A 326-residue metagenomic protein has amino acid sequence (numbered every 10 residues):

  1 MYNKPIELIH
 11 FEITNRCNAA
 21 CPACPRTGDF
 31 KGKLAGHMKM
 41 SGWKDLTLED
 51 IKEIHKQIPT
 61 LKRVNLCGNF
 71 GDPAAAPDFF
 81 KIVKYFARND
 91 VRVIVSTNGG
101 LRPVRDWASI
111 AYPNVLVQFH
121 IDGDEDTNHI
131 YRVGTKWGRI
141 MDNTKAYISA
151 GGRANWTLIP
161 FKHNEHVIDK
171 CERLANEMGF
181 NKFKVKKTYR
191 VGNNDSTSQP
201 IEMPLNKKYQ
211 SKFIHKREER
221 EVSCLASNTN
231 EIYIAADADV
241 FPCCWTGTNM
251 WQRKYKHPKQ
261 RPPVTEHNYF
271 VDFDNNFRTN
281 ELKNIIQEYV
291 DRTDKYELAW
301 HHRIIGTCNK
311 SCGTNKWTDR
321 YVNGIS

Functional and structural regions predicted by a protein language model:
M1-E7, T27, D239-V240, C244-S326: Flexible mid-to-C-terminal extensions adjoining Fe-S/redox cofactors in radical SAM and related proteins
M1-L116, I130-G138, D142, K187 (+1 more regions): Conserved alpha-helical substructure of the radical SAM core
N3, E221-A226: Short loop/turn motifs at secondary-structure junctions and domain boundaries
F11, N15-N18, E218, H302-G306: Processing junctions and N-termini across compartments
E12, P59-C67, A87-I94, Y112-I121 (+3 more regions): Conserved C-terminal portion of the radical SAM core fold that forms the substrate/S-adenosylmethionine-binding
R16-N18, D29-K31, G71-D72, G100-R102 (+7 more regions): Short, solvent-exposed loop/turn segments at secondary-structure junctions
T127-I130, N194-D195: Short, charged, surface-exposed secondary-structure boundary motifs
